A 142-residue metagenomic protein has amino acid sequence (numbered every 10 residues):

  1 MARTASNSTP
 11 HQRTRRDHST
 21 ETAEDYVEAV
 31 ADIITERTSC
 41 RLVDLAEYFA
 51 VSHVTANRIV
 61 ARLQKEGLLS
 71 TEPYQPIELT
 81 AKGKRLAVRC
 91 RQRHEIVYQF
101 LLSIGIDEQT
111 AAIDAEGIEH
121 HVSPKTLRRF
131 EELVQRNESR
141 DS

Functional and structural regions predicted by a protein language model:
M1-R13: Long, low-complexity, charged/polar intrinsically disordered regions in eukaryotic proteins
M1-T4, I113-S142: C-terminal regulatory/oligomerization modules of transcriptional regulators
P10-V51: N-terminal helix-turn-helix DNA-binding core of bacterial DNA-binding proteins
T22-D25, R41, K82, R93 (+1 more regions): N-terminal positioning helix adjacent to the helix-turn-helix/winged-helix DNA-binding module
L42-I77: Canonical helix-turn-helix DNA-binding module
Y48, L86, S103: Residues within the alpha-helical elements of helix-turn-helix
Q75-H94: Basic, amphipathic "hinge/linker" alpha-helix immediately C-terminal to the N-terminal HTH DNA-binding motif
R91-K125: Arg/Lys-rich, alpha-helical DNA-contact motif
